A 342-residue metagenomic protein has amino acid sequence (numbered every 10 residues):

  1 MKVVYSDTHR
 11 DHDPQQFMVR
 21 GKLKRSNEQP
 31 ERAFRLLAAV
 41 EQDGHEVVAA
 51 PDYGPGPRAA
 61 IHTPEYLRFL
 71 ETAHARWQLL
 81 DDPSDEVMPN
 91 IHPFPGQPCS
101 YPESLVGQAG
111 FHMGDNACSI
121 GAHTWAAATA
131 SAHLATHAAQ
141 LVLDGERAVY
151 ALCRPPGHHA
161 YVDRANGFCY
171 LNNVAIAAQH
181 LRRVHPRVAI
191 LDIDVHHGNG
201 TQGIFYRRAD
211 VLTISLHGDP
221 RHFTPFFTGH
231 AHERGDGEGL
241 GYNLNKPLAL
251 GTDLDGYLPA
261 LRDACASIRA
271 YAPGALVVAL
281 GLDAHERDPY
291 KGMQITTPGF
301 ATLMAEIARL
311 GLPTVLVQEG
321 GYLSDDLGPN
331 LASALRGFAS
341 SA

Functional and structural regions predicted by a protein language model:
M1-L191, H196-A342: HDAC/HDAC-like amidohydrolase catalytic core signature
